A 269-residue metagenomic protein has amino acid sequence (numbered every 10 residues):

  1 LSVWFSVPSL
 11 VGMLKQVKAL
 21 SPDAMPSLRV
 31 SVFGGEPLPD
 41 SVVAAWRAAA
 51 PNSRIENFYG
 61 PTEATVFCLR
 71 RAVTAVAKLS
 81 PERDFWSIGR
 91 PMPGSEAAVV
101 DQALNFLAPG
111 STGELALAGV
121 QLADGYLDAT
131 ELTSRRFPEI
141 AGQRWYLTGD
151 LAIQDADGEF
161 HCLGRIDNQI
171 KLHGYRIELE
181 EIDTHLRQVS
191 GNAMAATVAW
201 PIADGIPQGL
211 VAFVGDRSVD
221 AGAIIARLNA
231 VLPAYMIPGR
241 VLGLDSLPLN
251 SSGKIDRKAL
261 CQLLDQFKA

Functional and structural regions predicted by a protein language model:
S2, V7, T62-T65, T133 (+2 more regions): Ser/Thr-centric signal marking residues that sit in or immediately flank functional binding/regulatory motifs
S2-F5, K15-D84, E96: Gly/Ser/Thr-rich phosphate-binding loop
V7-S9, G35, G215-R217: Structural motif
S9-V11, L38, L122: Alpha-helix capping/helix-boundary segments
G12, D23, D183: Acidic donor-binding helix in nucleotide-sugar-dependent glycosyltransferases
R54-N57, A72-A269: AMP-dependent adenylate-forming
